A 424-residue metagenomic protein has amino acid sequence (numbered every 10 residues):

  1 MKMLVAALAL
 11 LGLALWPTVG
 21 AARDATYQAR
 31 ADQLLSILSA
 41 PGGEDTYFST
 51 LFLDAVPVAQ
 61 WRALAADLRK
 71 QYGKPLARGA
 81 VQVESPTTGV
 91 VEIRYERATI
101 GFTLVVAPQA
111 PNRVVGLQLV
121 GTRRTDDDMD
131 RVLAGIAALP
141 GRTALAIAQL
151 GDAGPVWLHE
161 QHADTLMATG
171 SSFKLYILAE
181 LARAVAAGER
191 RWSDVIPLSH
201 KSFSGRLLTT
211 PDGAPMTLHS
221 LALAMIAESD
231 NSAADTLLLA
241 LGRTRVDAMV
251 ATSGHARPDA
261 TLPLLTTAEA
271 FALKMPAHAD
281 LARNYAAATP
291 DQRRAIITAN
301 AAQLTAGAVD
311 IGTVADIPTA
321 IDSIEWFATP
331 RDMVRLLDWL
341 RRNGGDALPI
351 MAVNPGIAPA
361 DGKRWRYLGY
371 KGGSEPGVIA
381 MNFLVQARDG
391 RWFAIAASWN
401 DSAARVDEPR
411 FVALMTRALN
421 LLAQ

Functional and structural regions predicted by a protein language model:
P17-I37, D126: Short, low-complexity N-terminal intrinsically disordered segments enriched in polar/charged residues
G42-T87: Short solvent-exposed beta->alpha transition segments
V83-R131, L414-A418: Exposed beta-sheet edge and beta->alpha loop/turn motif
V120-T165: Beta-lactamase-like hydrolase cores
G121-L139, I311-Q424: Structured C-terminal helix/loop/strand segments within mature extracytoplasmic catalytic/sensor domains
A168-I196, I395: Active-site SXXK
A187-A214: Short, glycine/proline-biased beta-turn/loop segments that scaffold the active-site neighborhood
G213-T305, R331: Active-site-adjacent helix/loop patches that line small-molecule binding or acyl-intermediate pockets
